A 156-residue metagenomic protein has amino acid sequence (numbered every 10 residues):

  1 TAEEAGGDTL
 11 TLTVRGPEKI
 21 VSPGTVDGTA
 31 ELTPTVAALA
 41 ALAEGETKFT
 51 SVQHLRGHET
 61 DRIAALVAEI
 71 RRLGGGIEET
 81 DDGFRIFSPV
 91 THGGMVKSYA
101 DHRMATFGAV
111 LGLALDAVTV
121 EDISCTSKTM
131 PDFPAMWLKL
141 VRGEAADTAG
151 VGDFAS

Functional and structural regions predicted by a protein language model:
T1-G28, L73-A100, L115, L138-S156: Self-splicing inteins and homing endonuclease
I20, G28-R85: C-terminal structural cap/anchor segments
P23-D27, V52-L55, M95-K97, T119-C125: Short, recurring structural edge motifs at helix starts
L42-F49, L113-I123: Short helix-capping/linker segments at secondary-structure and domain boundaries
R103: Active-site pocket-lining/capping segments in soluble small-molecule metabolic enzymes
